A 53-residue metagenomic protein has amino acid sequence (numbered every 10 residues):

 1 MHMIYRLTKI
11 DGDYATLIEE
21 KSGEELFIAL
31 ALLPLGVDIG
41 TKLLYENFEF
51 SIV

Functional and structural regions predicted by a protein language model:
M1-D11: Structural detector for short beta-strands of small beta-barrel domains
T8, E46-N47: Unusually extended, aromatic-enriched hydrophobic runs near protein termini
D13-T16: Short aromatic-glycine-enriched beta-strand elements
E24-L35: Beta-strand/loop nucleic-acid-binding surfaces
F48-V53: Short, Lys/Arg- and Gly-enriched loop/turn segments at beta-strand edges
